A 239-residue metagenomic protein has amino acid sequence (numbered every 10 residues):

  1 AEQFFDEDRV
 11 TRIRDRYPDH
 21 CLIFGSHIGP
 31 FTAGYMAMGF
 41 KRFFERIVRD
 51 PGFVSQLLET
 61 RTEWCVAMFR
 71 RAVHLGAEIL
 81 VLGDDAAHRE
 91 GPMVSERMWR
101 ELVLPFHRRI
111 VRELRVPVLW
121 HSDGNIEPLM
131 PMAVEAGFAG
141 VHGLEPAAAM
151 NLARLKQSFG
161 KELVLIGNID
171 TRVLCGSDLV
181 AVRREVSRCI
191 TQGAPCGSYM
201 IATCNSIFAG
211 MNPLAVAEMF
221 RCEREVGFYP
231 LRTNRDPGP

Functional and structural regions predicted by a protein language model:
A1-P239: Active-site loop segments of alpha/beta catalytic cores
